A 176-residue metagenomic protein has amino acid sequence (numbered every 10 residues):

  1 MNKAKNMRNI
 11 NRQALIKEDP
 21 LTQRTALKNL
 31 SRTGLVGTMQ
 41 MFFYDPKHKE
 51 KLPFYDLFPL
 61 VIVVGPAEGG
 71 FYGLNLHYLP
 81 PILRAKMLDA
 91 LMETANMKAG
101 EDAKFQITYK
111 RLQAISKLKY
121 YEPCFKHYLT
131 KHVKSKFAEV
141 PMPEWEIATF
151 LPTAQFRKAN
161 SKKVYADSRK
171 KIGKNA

Functional and structural regions predicted by a protein language model:
M1-Q40: Mixed-charge, Lys/Arg-rich low-complexity intrinsically disordered regions
I16, T22, K28-S31, V63 (+4 more regions): Compositionally biased amphipathic helical and low-complexity segments enriched in hydrophobic
L35-G37, P66-G70: A short, compositionally biased
F42-Y44: A generic structural signal for residues embedded in beta-strands
K47: Short polar catalytic/cofactor-binding loops
E50-A67: Short beta-strand-centered aromatic/proline hotspots
G69-H77: Short, solvent-exposed secondary-structure boundary/capping segments
L79-A176: Intrinsically disordered, low-complexity, charged/polar segments
